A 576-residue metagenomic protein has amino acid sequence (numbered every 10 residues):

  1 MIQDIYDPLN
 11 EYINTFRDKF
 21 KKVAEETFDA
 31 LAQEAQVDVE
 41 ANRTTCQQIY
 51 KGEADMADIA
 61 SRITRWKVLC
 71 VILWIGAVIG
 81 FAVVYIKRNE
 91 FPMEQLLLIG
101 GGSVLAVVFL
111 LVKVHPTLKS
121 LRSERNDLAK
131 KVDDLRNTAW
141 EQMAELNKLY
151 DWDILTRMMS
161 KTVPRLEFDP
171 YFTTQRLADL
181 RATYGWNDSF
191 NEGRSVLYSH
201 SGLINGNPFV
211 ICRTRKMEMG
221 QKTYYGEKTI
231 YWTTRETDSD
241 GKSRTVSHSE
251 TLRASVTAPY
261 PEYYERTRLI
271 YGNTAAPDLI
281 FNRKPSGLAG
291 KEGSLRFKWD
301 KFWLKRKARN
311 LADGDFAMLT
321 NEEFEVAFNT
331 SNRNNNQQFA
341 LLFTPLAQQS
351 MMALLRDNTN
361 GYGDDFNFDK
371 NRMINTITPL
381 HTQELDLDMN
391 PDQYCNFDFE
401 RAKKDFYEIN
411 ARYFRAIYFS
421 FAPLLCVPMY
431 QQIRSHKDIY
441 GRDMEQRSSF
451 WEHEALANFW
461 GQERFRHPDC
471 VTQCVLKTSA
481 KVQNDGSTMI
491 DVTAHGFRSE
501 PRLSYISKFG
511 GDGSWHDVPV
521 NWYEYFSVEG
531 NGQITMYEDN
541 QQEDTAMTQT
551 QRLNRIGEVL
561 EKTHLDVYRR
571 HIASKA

Functional and structural regions predicted by a protein language model:
M1-R65, V132-R165: Basic, amphipathic N-terminal segments
E11-N14, D18-K21, E25-F28, A32-A35 (+6 more regions): Alpha-helical context
A60-R136: Transmembrane alpha-helical hairpins and terminal membrane-anchor modules
C70, N89-Q95, K148, A182 (+5 more regions): Acidic, low-complexity intrinsically disordered regions
V114-W152, A308-N329: Intrinsically disordered, low-complexity acidic Ser/Thr-rich regulatory segments
D133-A276: Soluble extramembrane domains of integral membrane proteins
S243-T245, V256-A576: Membrane-proximal, solvent-exposed terminal domains/tails of membrane-associated proteins
